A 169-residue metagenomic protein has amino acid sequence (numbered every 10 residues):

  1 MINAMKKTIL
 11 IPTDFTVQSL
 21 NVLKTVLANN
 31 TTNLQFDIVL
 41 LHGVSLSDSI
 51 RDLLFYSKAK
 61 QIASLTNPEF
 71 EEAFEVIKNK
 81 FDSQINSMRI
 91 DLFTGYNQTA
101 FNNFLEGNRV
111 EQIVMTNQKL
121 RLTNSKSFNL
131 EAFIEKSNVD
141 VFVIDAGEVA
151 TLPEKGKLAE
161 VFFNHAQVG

Functional and structural regions predicted by a protein language model:
A4-F55, V168-G169: Small/aliphatic-rich secondary-structure junction motif
T8-L10, D37-V39, R89-D91, V114 (+1 more regions): A structural signal for isolated positions on well-ordered beta-strands in alpha/beta enzyme cores
V22-T25, A100-F104, N129: A short acidic, amphipathic alpha-helical/loop segment
G43-P68, L158-V168: Acidic, proline/glycine-rich short linear motifs
I50-L53, N102, S125-K126, E154: Short, well-ordered secondary-structure micro-motifs
I62-F81: A broadly used, surface-exposed interaction patch
F81-I113, K119-L120: Structural beta-alpha unit
V110-G169: Gly/Ser-rich helix-loop-strand patches that form or flank binding pockets for ribonucleotide-derived cofactors
